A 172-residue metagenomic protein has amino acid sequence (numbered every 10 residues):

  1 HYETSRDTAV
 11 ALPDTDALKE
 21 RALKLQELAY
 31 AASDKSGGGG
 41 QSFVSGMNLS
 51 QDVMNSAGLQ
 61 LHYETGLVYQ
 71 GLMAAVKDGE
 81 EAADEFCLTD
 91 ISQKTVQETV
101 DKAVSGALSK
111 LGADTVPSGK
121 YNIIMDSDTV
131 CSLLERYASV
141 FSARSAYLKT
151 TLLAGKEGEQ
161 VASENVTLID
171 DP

Functional and structural regions predicted by a protein language model:
H1-P172: Active-site bordering "gate/hinge" segments that shape substrate access to catalytic or cofactor-binding pockets
